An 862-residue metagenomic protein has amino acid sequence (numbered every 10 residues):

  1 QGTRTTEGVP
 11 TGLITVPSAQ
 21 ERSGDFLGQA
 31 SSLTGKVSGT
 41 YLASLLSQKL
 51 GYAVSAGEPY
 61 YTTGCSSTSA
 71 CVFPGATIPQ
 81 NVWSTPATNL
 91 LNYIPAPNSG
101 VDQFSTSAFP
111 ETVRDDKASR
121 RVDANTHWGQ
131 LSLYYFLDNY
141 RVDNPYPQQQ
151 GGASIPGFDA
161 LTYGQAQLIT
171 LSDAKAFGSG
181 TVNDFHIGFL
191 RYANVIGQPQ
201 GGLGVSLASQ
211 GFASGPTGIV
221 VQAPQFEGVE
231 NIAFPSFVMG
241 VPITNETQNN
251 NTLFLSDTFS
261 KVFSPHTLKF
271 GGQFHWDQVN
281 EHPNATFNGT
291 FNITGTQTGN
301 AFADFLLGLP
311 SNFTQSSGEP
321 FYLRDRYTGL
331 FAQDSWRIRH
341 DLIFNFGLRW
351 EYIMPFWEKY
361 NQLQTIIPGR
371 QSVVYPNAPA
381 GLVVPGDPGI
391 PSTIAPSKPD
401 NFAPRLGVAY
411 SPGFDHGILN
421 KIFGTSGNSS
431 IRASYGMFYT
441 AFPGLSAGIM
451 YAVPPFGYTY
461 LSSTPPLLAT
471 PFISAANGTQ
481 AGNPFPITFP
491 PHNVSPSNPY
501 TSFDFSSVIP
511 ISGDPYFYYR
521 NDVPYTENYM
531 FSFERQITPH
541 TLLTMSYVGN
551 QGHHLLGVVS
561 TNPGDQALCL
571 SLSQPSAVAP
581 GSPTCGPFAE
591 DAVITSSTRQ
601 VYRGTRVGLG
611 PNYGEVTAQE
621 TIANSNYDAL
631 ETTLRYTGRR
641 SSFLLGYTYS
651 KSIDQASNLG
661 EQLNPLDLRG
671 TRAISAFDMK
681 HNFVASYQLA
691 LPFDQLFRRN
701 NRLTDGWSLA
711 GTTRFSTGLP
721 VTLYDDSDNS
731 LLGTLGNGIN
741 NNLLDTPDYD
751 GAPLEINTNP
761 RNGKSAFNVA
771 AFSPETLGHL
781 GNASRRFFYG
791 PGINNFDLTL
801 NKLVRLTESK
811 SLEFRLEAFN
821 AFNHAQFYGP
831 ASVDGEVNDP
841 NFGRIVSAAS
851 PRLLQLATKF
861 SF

Functional and structural regions predicted by a protein language model:
Q1-G2, A118-L137, I169-F177, T181-F189 (+15 more regions): Membrane-embedded beta-strands that build the outer-membrane beta-barrel scaffold
G2-L90, F177, G188-V229, G272-A303 (+5 more regions): A surface-exposed, glycine/aromatic-enriched loop/edge motif typical of exported proteins
R22-F26, A30-L42, L46, T88-L91 (+2 more regions): Replace "related TpsB outer-membrane translocases also match" with "some related outer-membrane beta-barrels such as
Y41-A43, S47, G51, C71 (+9 more regions): Short, solvent-exposed micro-motifs at the edges of structured domains
F104-A108, S154-D159, S172, V241-N245 (+9 more regions): Extracellular loop and loop/strand-boundary signature of outer-membrane beta-barrel proteins
P110-R114, D123, L161-Q165, T247-N251 (+8 more regions): Short sequence motifs at beta-strands and strand-loop junctions characteristic of Gram-negative outer-membrane
R141, F356-N401, S652, S657-A673 (+1 more regions): Catalytic cores of eukaryotic secretory-pathway lumenal/extracellular enzymes that build and remodel glycoconjugates
A174, V182-G188, N250-N251, D325 (+3 more regions): Structural signature of Gram-negative outer-membrane beta-barrels, strongest in the C-terminal barrel of TonB-dependent
